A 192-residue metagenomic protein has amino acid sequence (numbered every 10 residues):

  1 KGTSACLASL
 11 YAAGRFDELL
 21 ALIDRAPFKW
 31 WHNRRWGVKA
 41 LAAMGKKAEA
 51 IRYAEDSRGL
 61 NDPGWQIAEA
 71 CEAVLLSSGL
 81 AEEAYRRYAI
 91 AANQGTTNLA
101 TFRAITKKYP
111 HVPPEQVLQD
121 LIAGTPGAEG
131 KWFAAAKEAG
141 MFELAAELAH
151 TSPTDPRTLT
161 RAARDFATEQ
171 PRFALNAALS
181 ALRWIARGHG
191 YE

Functional and structural regions predicted by a protein language model:
K1-S4, A13-D17, A26-W36, K47-A48 (+9 more regions): Generic helix N-cap/helix-start motif at coil->alpha-helix transitions
A8-S9, K39-M44, A73-S78, A91 (+5 more regions): Residue-level signature for tetratricopeptide repeat
D24-P27, R164-T168: Alpha-solenoid HEAT/Armadillo repeat architecture
G37, L41-Y53: Short secondary-structure boundary segments
E55-R58: Acidic, glycine-rich loop-and-beta core segments that form the ion-binding/anion-interacting portion of active sites
I105: Basic Arg/Gly/Lys-rich low-complexity intrinsically disordered segments
